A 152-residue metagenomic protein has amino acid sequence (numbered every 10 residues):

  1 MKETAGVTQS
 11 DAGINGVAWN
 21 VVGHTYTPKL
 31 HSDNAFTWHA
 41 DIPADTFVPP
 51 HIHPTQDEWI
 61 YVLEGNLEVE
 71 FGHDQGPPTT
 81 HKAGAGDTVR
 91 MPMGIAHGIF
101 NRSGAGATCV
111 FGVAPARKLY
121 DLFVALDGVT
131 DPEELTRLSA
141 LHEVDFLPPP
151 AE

Functional and structural regions predicted by a protein language model:
M1-W38, G128-V129, E133-E152: A short, N-terminal "cap"/entry segment at the start of jelly-roll beta-barrel domains of the cupin/DSBH fold
Q9-A12, H31-N34, H73-G94: Short acidic-glycine-tyrosine-enriched beta hairpin
G23, T46, L67, H73-D74 (+1 more regions): Hydrophobic small-molecule pocket/channel-lining residues, especially in calycin-type beta-barrels
P28, T37-D41, W59, T80 (+2 more regions): Conserved hydrophobic/aromatic beta-strand scaffold that supports enzyme active sites
P49-T55: Histidine-centered catalytic micro-motifs
P50, V69-F71, H81, M91 (+2 more regions): Short beta-strand His + acidic residue motifs that chelate non-heme Fe in jelly-roll/DSBH and cupin folds
T55-E68, G72-H73: Glycine- and acidic-residue-biased ligand/ion/polar-headgroup-sensing regions
G98, R102-E152: Double-stranded beta-helix
